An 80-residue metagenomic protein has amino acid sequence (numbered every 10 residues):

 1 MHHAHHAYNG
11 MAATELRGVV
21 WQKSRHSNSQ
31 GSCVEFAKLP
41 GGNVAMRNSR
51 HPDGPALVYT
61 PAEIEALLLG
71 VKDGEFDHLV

Functional and structural regions predicted by a protein language model:
H2-C33: N-terminal first-folded block
A12, L16-R17, S49, P55 (+2 more regions): Post-signal peptide N-terminal regions of Sec-secreted extracellular proteins
S24-A62, A66: A short, structured beta-strand/loop element
Y59-V80: Mixed-charge, Lys/Arg-enriched low-complexity segments
